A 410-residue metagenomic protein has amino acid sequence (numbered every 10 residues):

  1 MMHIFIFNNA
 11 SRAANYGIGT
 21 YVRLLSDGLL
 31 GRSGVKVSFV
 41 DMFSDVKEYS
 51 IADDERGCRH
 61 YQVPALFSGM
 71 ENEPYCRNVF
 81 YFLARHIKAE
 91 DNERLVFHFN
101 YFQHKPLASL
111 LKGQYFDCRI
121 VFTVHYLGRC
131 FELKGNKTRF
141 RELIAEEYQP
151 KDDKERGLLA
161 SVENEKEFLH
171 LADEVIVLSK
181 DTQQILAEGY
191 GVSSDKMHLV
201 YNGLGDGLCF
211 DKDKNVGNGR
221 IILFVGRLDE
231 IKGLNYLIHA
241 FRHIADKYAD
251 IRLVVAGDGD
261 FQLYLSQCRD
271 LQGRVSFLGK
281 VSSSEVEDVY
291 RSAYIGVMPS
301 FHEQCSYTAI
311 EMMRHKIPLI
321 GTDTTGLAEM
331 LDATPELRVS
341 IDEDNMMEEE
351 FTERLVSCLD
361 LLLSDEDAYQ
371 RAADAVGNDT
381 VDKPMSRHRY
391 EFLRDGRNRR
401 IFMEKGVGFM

Functional and structural regions predicted by a protein language model:
G17, E350, S364-M403: A charged, aromatic-enriched C-terminal amphipathic alpha-helix characteristic of glycosyltransferases across folds
G128, L143-V175: Membrane-proximal helix-turn-helix segments that form the acceptor-binding/catalytic region of lipid-linked
I176, N215-K232, I238-F241: Conserved donor-binding/catalytic core segment of Leloir-type glycosyltransferases
D181, G203: Carbohydrate-associated surface elements
L265-S284: Nucleotide-activated donor-binding/catalytic signature segment of Leloir-type glycosyltransferases, i.e., the conserved
F301: Aromatic "clamp/platform" in nucleotide-sugar-dependent glycosyltransferases that forms part of the donor/acceptor
P318-G321, A328: Short hydrophobic beta-strand element within catalytic cores of glycosyltransferases and related nucleotide-activated
A328-L361: Change "using UDP/GDP/dTDP sugars" to "using nucleotide sugars
